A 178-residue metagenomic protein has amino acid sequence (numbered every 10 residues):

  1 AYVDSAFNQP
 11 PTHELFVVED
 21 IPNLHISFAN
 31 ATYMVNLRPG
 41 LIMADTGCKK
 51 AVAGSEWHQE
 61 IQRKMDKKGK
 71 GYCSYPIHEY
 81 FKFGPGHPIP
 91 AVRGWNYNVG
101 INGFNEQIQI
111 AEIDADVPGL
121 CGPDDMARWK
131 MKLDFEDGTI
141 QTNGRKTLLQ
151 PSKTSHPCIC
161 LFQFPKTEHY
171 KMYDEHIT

Functional and structural regions predicted by a protein language model:
A1-R38, Q163-T178: Intrinsically disordered, low-complexity interaction arms of viral/retroelements and related host proteins
V3, H13, V18-E19, A44 (+4 more regions): Intrinsic disorder/low-complexity signal
A6, F28, Y75, K153-H156: Compositionally biased regions
I21, H25, A44, G54 (+2 more regions): Conserved acidic
N30-S74, I108-I110, D114-G122: Aspartyl protease active-site motif detector
Q59-E60, K68, E79, A127 (+1 more regions): Generic recognition of well-structured, leucine-rich alpha-helical segments and adjacent helix-turn regions within
P76-A91: C-terminal reverse transcriptase regions that engage the nucleic-acid substrate
A91-T178: Aspartic protease core domain of the pepsin/retropepsin superfamily
